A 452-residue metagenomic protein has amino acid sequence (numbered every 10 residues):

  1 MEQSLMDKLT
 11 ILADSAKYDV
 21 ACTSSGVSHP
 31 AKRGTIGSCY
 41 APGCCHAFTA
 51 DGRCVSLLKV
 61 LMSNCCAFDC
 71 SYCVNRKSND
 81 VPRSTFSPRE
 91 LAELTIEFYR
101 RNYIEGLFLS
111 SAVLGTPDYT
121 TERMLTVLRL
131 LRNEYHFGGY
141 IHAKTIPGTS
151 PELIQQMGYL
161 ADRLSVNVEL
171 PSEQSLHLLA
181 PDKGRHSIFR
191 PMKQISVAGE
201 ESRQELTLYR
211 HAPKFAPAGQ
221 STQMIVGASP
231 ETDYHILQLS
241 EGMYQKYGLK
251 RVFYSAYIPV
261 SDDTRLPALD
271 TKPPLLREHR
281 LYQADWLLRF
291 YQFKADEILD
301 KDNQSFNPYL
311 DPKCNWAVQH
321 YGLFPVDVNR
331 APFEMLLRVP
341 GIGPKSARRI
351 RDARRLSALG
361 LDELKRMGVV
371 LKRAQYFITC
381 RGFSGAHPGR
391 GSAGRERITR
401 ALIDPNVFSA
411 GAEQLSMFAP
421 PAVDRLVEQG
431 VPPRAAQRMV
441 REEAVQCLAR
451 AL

Functional and structural regions predicted by a protein language model:
M1, K214-A216, Y234-Q245, L275-R277 (+2 more regions): Long C-terminal interaction/binding lobes of large macromolecular proteins
M1-C65, V370, I378, A386-L452: Flexible, acidic/Gly-rich N-terminal and inter-domain linker regions that tether and position cofactor-handling modules
M1-F68, Y72-T222, V226-P230, M243 (+2 more regions): Conserved Radical SAM active-site core
Q204-A212, Y254, K294-D300: Flexible, glycine/charged-enriched surface loops at secondary-structure junctions
T222, D233-S255, V260-L266, L275-L276 (+1 more regions): A conserved active-site cap/scaffold subdomain adjacent to cofactor or substrate pockets
R265-L337, R373-A422, A451: Long, highly charged, low-complexity intrinsically disordered interaction regions that mediate electrostatic DNA/RNA
A353-R354: Residue-level signature of tetratricopeptide-repeat
